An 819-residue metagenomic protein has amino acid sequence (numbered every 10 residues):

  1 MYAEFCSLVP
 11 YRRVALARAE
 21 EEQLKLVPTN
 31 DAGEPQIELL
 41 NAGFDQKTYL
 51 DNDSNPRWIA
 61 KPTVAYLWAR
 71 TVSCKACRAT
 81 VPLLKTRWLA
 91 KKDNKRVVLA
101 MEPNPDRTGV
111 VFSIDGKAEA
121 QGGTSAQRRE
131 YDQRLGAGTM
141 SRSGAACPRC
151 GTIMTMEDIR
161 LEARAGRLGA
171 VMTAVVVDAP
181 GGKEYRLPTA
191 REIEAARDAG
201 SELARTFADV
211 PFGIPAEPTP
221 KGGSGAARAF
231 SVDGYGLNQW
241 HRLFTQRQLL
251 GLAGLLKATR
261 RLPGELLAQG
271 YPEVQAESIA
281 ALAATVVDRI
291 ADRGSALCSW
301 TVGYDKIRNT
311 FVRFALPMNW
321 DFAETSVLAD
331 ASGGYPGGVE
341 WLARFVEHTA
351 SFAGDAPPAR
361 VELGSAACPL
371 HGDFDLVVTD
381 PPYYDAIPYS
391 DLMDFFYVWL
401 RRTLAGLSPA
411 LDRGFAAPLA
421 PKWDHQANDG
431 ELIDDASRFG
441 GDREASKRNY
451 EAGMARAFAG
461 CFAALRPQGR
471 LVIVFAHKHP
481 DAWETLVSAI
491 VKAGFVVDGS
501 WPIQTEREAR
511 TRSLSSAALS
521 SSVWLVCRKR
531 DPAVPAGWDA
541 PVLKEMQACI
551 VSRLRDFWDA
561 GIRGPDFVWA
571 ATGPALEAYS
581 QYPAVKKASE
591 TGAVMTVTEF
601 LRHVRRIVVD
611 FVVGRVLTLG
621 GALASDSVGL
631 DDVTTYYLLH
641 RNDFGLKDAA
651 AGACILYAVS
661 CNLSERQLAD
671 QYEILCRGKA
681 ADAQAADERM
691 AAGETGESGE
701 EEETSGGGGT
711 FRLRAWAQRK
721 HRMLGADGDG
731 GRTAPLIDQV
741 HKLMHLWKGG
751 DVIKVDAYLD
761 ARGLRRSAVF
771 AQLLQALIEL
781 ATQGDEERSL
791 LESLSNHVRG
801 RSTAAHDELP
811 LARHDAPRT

Functional and structural regions predicted by a protein language model:
M1-D375, P382, A386-D442, A457 (+8 more regions): Nucleic-acid modification enzymes, centered on SAM-dependent nucleic-acid methyltransferases
A283, D380, C461, I490: Hydrophobic, well-ordered secondary-structure elements that form the walls of internal hydrophobic environments
E444-K447: Surface-exposed cleft-lining segments at the edges of enzyme active sites
E451-P467, K492: A short glycine-rich, Lys/Arg-flanked "PGG" loop and its adjoining helix->strand segment in the class I
R470: Short glycine-centered segments of the SAM/dcSAM-binding site in methyltransferase folds
V474: A cross-family glycoside hydrolase active-site/sugar-binding cleft signature
E484-A489: Substrate-binding cleft/loops of secretory-pathway carbohydrate-active enzymes
